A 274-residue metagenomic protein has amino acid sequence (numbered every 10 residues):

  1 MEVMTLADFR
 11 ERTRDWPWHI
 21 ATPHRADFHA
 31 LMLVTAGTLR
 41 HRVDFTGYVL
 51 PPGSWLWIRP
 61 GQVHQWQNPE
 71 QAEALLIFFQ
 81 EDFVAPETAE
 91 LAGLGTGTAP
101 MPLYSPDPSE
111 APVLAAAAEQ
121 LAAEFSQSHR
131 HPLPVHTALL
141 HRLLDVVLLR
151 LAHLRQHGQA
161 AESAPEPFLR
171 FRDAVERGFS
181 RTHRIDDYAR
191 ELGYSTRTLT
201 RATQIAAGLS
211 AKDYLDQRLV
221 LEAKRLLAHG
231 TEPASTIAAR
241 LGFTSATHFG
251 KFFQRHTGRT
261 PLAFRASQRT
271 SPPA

Functional and structural regions predicted by a protein language model:
M1-Y48: Generic protein-terminus/edge-of-domain signal
F45-R59: Short acidic-glycine-tyrosine-enriched beta hairpin
G53, L199, H248-F249, F253: Short hydrophobic/aromatic patch on the recognition helix
G61-V84, A89: Ligand-binding loop in jelly-roll beta-barrel domains
L94-R155, D173: Amphipathic alpha-helical segments enriched in hydrophobic/aromatic residues interleaved with Lys/Arg
E124-H131, R150-H157, F171-R184, T203 (+4 more regions): Basic, amphipathic alpha-helical hairpins
L140-H141, A160-D187, E191-L192, Y214-E232 (+1 more regions): A short, Lys/Arg-enriched amphipathic alpha-helix from helix-turn-helix/homeodomain DNA-binding modules
I205-A246, A266-A274: Terminal helix-turn-helix DNA-binding modules in bacterial transcription factors
